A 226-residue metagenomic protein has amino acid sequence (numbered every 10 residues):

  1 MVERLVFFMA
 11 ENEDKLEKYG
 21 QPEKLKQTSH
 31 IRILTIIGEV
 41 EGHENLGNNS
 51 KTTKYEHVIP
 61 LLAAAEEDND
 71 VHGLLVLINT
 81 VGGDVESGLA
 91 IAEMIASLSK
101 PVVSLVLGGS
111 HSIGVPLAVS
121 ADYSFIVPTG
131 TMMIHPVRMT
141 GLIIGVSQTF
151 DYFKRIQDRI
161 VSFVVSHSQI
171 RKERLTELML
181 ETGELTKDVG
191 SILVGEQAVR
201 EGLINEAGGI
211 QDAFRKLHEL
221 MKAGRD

Functional and structural regions predicted by a protein language model:
M1-V115, V119-H135, M139-D226: N-terminal organellar transit peptides
